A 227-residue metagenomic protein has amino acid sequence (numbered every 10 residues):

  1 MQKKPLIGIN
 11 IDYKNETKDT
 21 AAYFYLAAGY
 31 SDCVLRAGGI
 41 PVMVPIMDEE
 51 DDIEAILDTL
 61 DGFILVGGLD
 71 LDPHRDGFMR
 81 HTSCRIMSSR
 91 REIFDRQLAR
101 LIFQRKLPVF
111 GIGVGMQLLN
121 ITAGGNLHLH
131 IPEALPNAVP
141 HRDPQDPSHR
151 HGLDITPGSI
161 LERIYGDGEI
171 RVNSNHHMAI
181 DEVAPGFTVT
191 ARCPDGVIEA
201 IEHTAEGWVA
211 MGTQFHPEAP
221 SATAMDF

Functional and structural regions predicted by a protein language model:
M1-F110, N120-T122, H128, P132-Y165 (+5 more regions): N-terminal beta1-alpha1 cap of cysteine-dependent amidohydrolase-like domains
G113: Conserved G/P- and acidic residue-centered "switch" motifs that form tight phosphate/ATP-binding loops in soluble
M116: Catalytic nucleophile loop
S174: Short, basic/aromatic recognition patches
M211-F215: Active-site-proximal beta-strand elements of phosphoester/diester hydrolases
